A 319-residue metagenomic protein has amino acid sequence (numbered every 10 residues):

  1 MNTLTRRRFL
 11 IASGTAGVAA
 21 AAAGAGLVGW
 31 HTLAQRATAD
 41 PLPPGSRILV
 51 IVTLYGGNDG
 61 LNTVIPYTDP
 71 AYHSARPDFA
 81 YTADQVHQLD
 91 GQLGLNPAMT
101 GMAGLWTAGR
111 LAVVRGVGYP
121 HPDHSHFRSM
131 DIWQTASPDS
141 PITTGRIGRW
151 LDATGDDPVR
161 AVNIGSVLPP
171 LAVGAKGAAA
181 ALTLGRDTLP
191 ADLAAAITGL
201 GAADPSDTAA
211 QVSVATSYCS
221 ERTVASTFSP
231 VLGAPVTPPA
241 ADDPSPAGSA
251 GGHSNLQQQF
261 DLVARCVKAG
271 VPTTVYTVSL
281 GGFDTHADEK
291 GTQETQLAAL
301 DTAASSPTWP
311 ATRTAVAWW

Functional and structural regions predicted by a protein language model:
M1-T302, S306-T312: Feature for exported/extracytoplasmic and membrane-associated proteins, marking the mature portion
V316-W319: Acidic/histidine-rich, metal-coordinating catalytic segments
